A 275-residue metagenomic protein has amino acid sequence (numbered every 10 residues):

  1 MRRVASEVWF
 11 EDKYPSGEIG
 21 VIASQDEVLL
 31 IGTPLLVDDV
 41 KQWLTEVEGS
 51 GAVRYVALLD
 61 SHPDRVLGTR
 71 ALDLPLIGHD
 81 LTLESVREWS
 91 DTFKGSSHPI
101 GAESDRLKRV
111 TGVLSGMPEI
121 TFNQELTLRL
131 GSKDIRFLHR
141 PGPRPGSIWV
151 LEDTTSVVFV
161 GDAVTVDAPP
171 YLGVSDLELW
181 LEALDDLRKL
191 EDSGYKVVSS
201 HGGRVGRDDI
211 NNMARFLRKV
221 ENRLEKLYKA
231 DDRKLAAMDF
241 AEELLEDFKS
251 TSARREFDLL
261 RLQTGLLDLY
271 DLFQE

Functional and structural regions predicted by a protein language model:
M1-T45, W149-D162: Conserved beta-strand hairpin/beta-sheet module of binuclear metal-dependent hydrolase folds, prominently
K13-P15, I120-T121, P141-R144: A short catalytic or substrate-binding loop motif that flags glycine-/basic-rich loops and adjacent residues that bind
E27-L29, L35-L36, T127, P141-A214 (+2 more regions): Metallo-beta-lactamase
L29-G32, Y55-A57, R136-F137: Short catalytic-loop micro-motif centered on adjacent basic/acidic residues
V37-L81, S193: Active-site metal-binding motif and surrounding structural segment of the metallo-beta-lactamase
A57-L59, I77, I120, V158 (+1 more regions): Hydrophobic/aromatic beta-strand patches that form the interior of the parallel beta-sheet core in alpha/beta enzyme
E84-L138, D153, D185: Metallo-beta-lactamase
K189-S193, R204-E275: Accessory terminal helices/loops
